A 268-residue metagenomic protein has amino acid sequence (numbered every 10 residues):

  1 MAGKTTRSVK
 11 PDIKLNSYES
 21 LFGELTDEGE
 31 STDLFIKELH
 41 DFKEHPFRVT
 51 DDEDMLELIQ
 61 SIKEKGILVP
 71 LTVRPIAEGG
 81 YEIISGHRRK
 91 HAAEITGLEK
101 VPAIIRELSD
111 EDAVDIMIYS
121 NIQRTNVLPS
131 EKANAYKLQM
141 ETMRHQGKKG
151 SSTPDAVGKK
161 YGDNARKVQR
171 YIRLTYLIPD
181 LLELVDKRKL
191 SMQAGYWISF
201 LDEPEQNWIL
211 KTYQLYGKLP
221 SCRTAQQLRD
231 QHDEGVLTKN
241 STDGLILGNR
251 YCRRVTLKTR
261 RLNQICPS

Functional and structural regions predicted by a protein language model:
A2-R106, M117-Q123: Short, charged/polar connector segments at secondary-structure boundaries
G3, S20-D27, R144, K149 (+2 more regions): Amphipathic alpha-helical oligomerization/scaffolding segments
L56-Q60, N134-K137, N207, K211: Amphipathic, non-transmembrane alpha-helical secondary structure
E64-K65, L174, K187: Charged, alpha-helical scaffolding/interaction elements associated with membrane systems
T72, A103-I104, V168, A194-G195 (+1 more regions): Residue-level detector of family-conserved "landmark" positions at structurally sensitive sites
H91-Y176, F200: Amphipathic, charge-rich alpha-helical segments that serve as recognition/docking helices
